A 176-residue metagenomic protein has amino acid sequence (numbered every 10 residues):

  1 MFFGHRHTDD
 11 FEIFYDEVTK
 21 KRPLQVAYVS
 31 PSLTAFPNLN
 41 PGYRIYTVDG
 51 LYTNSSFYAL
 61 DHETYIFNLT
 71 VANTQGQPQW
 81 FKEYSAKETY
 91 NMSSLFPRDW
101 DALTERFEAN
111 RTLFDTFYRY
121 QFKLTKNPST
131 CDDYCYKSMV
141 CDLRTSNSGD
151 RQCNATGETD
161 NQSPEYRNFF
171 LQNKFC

Functional and structural regions predicted by a protein language model:
G4-H5: Active-site glycine-centered loops adjacent to acidic/histidine catalytic or metal-binding residues that shape
T8-C176: Metal-dependent phosphoesterase/phosphodiesterase active-site architecture
